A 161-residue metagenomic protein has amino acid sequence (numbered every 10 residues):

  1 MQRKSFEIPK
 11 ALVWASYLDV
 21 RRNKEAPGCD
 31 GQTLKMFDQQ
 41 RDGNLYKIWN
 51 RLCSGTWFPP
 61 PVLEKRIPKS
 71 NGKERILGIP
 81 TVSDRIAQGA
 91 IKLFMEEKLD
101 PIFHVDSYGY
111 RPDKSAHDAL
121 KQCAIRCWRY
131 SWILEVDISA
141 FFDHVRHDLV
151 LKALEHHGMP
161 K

Functional and structural regions predicted by a protein language model:
M1-D42: Non-catalytic, polymerase-adjacent accessory regions of viral genome-replication enzymes
S5, R22, E96, D143 (+1 more regions): Amphipathic alpha-helical interaction elements
P9-E25, V62-E64, L93-K98, W128: Short, compositionally biased low-complexity segments
R22-L34, P68-L77, H104: Glycine-/proline-rich flexible loop or hinge segments
M36, I79-V82, G109-K114: Conserved, non-catalytic sequence blocks in retroelement Pol enzymes and Pol-derived host proteins
L45, A87-Q88, K92, E96 (+2 more regions): Hydrophobic face of alpha-helices
K47, R51-R66, S70, I102-K114 (+1 more regions): Conserved polymerase palm-domain catalytic core
E74-F103, S139: Conserved pre-motif C helix in the palm subdomain of viral-like polymerases
